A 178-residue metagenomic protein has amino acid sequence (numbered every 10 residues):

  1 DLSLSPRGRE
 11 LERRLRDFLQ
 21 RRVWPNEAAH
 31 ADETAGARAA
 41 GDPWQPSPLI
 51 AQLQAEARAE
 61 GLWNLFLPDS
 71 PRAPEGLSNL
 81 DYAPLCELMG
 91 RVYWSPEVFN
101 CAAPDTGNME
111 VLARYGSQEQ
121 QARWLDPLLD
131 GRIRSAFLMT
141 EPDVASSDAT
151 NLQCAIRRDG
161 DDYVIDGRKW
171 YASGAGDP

Functional and structural regions predicted by a protein language model:
D1-A103, E119-R134: Amphipathic, small/basic residue-rich leader segments at the start of a protein or domain
A39-G41, G76-L77, M109-E110, S146-A149: Short, solvent-exposed polar/charged micro-motifs at secondary-structure junctions
E75, Y115-P178: Glycine-rich, Trp-frequent "lid" loop and neighboring beta-strands that shape and gate the flavin cofactor pocket
L85, M89, N108-L112, I156: Buried hydrophobic packing segments
F99-E119, D148: N-terminal glycine-rich flavin-associated loop
